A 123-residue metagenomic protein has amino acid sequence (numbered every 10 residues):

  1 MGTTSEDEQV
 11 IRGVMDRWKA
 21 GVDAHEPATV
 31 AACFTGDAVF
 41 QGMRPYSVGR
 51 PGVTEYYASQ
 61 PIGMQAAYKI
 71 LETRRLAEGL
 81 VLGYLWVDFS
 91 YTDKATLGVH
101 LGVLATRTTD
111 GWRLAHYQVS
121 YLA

Functional and structural regions predicted by a protein language model:
G2-T29, V39-A123: A beta-strand edge to alpha-helix "cap/lid" segment located at domain peripheries
G36: Conserved adenine-binding aromatic site and its adjacent loop/helix in ATP-hydrolyzing domains
